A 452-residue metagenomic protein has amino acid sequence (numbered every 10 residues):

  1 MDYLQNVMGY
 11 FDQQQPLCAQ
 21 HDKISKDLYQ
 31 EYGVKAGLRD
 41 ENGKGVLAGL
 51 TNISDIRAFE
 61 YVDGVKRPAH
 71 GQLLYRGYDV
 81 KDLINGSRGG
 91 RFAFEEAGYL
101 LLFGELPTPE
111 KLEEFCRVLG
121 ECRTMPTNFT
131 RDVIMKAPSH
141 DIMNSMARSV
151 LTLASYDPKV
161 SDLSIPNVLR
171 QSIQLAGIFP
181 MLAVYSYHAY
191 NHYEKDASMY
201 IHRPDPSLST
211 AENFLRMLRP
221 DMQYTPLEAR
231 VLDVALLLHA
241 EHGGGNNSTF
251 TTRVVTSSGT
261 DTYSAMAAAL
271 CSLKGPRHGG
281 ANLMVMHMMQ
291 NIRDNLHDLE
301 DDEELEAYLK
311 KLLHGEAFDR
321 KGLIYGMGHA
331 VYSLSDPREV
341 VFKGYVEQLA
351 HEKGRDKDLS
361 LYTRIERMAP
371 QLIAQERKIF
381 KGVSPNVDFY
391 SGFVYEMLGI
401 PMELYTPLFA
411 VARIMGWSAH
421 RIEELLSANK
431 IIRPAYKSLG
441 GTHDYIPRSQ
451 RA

Functional and structural regions predicted by a protein language model:
M1-A452: Non-transmembrane, aqueous-exposed alpha-helical and coiled segments at domain scale
